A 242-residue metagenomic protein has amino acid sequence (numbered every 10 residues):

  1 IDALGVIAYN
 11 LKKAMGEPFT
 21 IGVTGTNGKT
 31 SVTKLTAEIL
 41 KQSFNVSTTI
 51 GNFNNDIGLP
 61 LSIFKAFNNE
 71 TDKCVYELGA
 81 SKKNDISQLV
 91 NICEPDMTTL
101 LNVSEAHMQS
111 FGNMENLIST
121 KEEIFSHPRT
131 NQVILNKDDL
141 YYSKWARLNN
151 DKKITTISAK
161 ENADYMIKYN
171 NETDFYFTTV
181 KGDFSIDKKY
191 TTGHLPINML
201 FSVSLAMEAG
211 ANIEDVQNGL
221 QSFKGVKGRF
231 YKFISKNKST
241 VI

Functional and structural regions predicted by a protein language model:
I1-G22, S31-V32, A37-E38, Q42 (+1 more regions): Short, basic phosphate-binding NTP loop
L4-A8, T36, L40, S62-I63 (+1 more regions): Buried hydrophobic packing segments
P18, M97-I242: Acidic, Mg2+-coordinating active-site environments of NTP-dependent enzymes
F44-G58, N102: Short beta-strand-centered segment that lines the nucleotide-binding/catalytic pocket of NTP-utilizing
I57-T71: P-loop NTPase switch/communication element
K65-N69, N91-C93, S126-P128: Conserved catalytic network of the ASCE P-loop NTPase/AAA+ motor domain
D72-K83, V241-I242: Switch II (G3) loop of P-loop NTPases
S81-I92: Switch II of P-loop NTPase G domains
